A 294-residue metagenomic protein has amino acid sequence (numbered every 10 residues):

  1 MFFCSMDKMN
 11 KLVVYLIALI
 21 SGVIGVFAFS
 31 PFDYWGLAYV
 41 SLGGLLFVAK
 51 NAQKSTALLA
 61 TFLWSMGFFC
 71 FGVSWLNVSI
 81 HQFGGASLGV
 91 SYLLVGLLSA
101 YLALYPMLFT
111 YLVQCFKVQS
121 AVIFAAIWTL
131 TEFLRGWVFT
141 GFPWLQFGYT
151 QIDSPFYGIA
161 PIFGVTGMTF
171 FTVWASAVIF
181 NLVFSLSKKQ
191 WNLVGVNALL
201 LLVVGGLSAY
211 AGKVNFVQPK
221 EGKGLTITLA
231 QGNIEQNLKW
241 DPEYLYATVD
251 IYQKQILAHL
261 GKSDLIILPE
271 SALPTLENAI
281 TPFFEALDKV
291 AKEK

Functional and structural regions predicted by a protein language model:
M1: Nucleic acid-machinery interaction/catalytic patches
D7-N215, L265: Membrane-embedded alpha-helical bundles of multi-pass enzymes that act on lipidic or dolichyl-linked glycan substrates
A211-K294: Soluble catalytic regions of membrane-associated enzymes that act on cell-envelope and secretory-pathway components
